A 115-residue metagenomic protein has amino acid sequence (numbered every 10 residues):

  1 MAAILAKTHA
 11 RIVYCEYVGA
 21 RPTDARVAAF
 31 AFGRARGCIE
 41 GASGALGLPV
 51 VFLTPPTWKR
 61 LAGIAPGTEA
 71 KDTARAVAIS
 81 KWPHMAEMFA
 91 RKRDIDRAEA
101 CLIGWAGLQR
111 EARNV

Functional and structural regions predicted by a protein language model:
M1-V115: Phosphate- and other anionic-substrate recognition elements at nucleic-acid/protein interfaces
